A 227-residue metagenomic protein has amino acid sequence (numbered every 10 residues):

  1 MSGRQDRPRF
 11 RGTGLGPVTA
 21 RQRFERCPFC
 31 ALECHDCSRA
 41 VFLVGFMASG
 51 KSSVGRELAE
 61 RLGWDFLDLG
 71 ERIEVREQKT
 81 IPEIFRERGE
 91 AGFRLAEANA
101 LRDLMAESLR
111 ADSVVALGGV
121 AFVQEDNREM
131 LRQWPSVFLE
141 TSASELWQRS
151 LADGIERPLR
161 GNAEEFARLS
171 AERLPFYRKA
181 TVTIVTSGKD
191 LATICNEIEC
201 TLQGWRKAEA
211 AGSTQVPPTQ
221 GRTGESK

Functional and structural regions predicted by a protein language model:
T19-D36, E57, R61, L174-K227: NTP-dependent small-molecule kinase module
L43: Hydrophobic anchor at the beta1->P-loop junction of P-loop NTPases
F46: P-loop (Walker A) phosphate-binding loop of NTP-binding proteins
S52: Walker A/P-loop
E60-E71: Post-Walker A helix-loop "phosphate-sensing" segment adjacent to the P-loop in P-loop NTPases
L69-M130: ATP-dependent small-molecule kinase phosphotransfer cores that center on conserved nucleotide phosphate-binding segments
G118-F122, S142-S144, K189-D190: Short glycine-rich anion-binding loops that position phosphate/pyrophosphate groups of nucleotides and phosphorylated
Q133-P175: A glycine- and Lys/Arg-enriched "phosphate-lid" helix/loop adjacent to the NTP-binding pocket of small-molecule kinases
